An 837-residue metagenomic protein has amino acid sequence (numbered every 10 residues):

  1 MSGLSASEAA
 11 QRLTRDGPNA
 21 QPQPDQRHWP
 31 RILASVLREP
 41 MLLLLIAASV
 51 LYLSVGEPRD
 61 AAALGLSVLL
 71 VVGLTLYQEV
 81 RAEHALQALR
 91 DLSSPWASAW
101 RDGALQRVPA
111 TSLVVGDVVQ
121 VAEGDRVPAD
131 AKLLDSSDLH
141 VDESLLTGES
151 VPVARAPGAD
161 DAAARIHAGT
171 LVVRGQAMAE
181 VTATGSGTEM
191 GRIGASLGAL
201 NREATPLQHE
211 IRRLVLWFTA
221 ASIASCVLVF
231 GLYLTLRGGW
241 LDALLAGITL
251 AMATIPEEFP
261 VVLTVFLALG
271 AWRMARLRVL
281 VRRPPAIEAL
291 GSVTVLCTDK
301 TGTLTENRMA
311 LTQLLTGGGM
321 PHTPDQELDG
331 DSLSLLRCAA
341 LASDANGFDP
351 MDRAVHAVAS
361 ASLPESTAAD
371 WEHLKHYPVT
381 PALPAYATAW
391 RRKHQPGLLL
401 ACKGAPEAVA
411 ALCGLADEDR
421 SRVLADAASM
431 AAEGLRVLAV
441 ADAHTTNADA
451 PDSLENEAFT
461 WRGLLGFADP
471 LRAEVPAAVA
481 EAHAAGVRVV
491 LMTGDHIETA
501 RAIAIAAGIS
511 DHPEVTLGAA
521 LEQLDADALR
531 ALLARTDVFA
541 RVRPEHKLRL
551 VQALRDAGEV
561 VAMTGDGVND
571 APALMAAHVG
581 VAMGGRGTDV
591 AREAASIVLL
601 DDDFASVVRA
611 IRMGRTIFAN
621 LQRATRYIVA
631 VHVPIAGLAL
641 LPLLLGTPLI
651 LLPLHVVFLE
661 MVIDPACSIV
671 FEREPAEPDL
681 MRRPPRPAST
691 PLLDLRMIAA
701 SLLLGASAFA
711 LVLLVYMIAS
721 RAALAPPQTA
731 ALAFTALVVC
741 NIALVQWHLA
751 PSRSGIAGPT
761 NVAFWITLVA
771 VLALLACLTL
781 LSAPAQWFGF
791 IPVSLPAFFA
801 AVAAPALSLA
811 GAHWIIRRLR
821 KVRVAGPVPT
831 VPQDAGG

Functional and structural regions predicted by a protein language model:
S2-G3, R15-P24, G73, R81-H84 (+5 more regions): Actuator/coupling domain of P-type ATPases
P18-A99, A104-Q106, V151, W217 (+2 more regions): Transmembrane helix-loop-helix hairpins at the membrane interface
L43-A63, W217-I255, A268, W272-R278 (+5 more regions): Helix-interface capping motifs at the ends of transmembrane segments in multi-pass membrane proteins
A63, S94-R212, S334-L336, Q523-L533 (+2 more regions): Cytosolic catalytic regions of P-type ion-transporting ATPases
A63-S94, R101, E203-T298, L465 (+6 more regions): Hydrophobic alpha-helical transmembrane segments
V68, L74, A104, T182-G185 (+15 more regions): Conserved beta-strand/loop elements of the cytosolic catalytic core of P-type E1-E2 ATPases, chiefly in the P-domain
H167-L171, A289-E418, R422-T460, F467 (+7 more regions): Cytosolic catalytic regions of ATP/NTP-dependent phosphoryl-transfer enzymes
V229, L267, L333, G347 (+2 more regions): Membrane-embedded transport module
